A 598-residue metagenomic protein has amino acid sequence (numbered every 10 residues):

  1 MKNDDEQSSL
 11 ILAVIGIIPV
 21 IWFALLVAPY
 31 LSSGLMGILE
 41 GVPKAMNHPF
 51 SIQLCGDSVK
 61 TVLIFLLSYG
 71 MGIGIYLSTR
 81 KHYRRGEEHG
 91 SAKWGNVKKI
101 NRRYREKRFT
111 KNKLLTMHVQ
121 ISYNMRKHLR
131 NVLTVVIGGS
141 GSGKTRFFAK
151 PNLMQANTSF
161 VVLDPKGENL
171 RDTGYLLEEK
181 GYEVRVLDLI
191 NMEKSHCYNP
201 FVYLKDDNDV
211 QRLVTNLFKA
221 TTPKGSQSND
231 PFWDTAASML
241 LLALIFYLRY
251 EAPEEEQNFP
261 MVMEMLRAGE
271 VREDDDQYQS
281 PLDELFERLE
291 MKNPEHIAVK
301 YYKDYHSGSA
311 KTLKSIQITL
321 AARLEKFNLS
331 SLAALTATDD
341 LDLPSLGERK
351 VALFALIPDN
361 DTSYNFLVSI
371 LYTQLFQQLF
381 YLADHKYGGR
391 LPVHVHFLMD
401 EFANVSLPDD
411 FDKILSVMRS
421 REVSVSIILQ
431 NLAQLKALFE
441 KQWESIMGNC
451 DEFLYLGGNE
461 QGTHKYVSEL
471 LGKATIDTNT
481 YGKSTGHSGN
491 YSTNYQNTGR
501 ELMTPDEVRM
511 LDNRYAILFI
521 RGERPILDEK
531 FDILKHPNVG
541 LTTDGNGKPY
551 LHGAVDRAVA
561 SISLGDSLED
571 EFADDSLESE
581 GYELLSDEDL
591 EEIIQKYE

Functional and structural regions predicted by a protein language model:
M1-S142, R146-P151, S484-T485, Y495 (+1 more regions): Basic- and hydrophobic-enriched, low-structure N-terminal and domain-boundary segments that flank ATP-binding catalytic
H48, V59-N112, D207-L217, M261-A268 (+3 more regions): Short alpha-helical interface patches
K93-N101, N112, T116-R126, R146-F147 (+7 more regions): A broad, low-specificity signal for short, low-complexity segments enriched in glycine/proline and polar/charged
R130-V423, L438, Q442, T498 (+2 more regions): P-loop NTPase motor domains
L176-L177, P200-Y203, K441-S445, E469-A474 (+1 more regions): Short secondary-structure boundary/capping segments
I357, D361, E401, L429 (+3 more regions): Short loop or secondary-structure boundary microenvironments that flank and position key functional residues
L415-I517: Conserved ATP-driven motor cores of ASCE-family P-loop NTPases powering translocation/secretion/packaging/pilus
